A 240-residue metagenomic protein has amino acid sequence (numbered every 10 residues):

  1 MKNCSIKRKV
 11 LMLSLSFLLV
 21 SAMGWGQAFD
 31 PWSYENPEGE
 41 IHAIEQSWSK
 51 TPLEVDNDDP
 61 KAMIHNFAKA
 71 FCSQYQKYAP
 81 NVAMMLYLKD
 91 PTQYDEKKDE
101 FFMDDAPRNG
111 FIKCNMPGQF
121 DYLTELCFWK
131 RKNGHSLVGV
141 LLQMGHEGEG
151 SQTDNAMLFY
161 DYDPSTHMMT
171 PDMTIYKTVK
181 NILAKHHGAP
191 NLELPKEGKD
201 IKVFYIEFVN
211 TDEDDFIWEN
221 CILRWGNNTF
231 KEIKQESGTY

Functional and structural regions predicted by a protein language model:
K2-L13: Bacterial N-terminal signal peptides that target proteins for export
M12-A22: Bacterial N-terminal signal peptides
S21-F29: Bacterial Sec-dependent signal peptides at the C-terminal "C-region" and cleavage site
A28-W129: Terminal domain-start segments
D121-T124, V138-L141, S151-M157, H187-G188 (+1 more regions): Short, surface-exposed coil-to-beta transition loops
N133-G145, E197-F204: Acidic/hydrophobic-patterned starts of short beta strands in beta-sheet-rich repeat architectures
S136-D172: Mid-length scaffold segments of soluble, non-membrane domains
M168-Y240: Short aromatic loop motif centered on NTY/YTY
